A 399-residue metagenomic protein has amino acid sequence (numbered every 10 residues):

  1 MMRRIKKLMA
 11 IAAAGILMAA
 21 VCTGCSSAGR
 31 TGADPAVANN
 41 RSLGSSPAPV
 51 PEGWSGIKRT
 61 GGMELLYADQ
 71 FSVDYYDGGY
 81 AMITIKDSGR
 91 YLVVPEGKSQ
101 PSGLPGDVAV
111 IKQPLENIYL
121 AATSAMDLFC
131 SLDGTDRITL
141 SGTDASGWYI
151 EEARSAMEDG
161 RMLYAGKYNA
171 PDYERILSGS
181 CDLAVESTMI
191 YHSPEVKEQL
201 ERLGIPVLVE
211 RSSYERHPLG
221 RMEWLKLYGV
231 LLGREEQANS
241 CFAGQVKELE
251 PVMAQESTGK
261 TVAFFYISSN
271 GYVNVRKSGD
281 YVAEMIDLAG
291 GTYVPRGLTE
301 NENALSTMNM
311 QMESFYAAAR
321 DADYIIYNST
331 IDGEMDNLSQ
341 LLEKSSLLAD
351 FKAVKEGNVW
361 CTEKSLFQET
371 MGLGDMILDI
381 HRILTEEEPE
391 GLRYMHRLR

Functional and structural regions predicted by a protein language model:
M2-A12: Bacterial N-terminal signal peptides that target proteins for export
A20-G24: C-terminal motif of bacterial Sec signal peptides marking the signal peptidase cleavage site
C25-M126, Q237-F264, E388-R399: Bacterial Sec-exported substrate-binding components of ABC uptake systems
R41-L43, E215-A243, Y324-R399: Structured C-terminal subdomain patch of bacterial secreted/periplasmic proteins
A81-I85, G89-L177, L183-M189: A short, structured surface patch at a secondary-structure boundary
K112, G166-P171, S187-P194, E215-M222 (+7 more regions): Soluble non-cytosolic domains of exported or imported proteins
E116, T123-M126, G134, S141-E152 (+3 more regions): Extracytoplasmic ligand-binding site segments that recognize negatively charged/polar headgroups
E248, V252-D336: Flexible, glycine-rich surface segments
